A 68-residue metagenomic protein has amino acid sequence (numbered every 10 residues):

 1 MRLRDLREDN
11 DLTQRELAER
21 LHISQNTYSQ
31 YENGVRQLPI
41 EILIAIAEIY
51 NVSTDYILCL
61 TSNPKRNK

Functional and structural regions predicted by a protein language model:
R2-R20, A45: Short basic helix-loop element that most often maps to the first helix and adjoining turn of HTH DNA-binding modules
D9, E48, L58-K68: Short, charged recognition helix plus adjacent turn of helix-turn-helix-like nucleic-acid-binding domains
R15, N26, D55: Key DNA-contact positions within bacterial/archaeal DNA-binding proteins
I23-Q37: Recognition helix of helix-turn-helix/homeodomain-like DNA-binding domains that insert into the DNA major groove
E41-Y56: DNA major-groove recognition helix of helix-turn-helix/homeodomain DNA-binding modules
